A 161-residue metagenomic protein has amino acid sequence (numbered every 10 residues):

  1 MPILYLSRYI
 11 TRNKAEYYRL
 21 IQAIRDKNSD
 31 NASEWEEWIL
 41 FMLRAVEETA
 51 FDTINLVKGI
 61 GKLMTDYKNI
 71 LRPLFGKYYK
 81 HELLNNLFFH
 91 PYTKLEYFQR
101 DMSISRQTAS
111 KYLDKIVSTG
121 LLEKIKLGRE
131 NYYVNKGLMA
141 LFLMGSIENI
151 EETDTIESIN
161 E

Functional and structural regions predicted by a protein language model:
M1-L56: Phosphate/pyrophosphate-binding active-site loops
I54-L84: Short alpha-helical segments that sit at the start of domains
G76-K77, K124-I150: Short, cationic-aromatic polyanion-contact patches
K80-L84, F89-M102: Short acidic, hydrophobic short linear motifs in intrinsically disordered regions
L87, A109, L113-T119, Y133: Basic amphipathic alpha-helical segments that dock to polyanions
Y92-T93, T119, E130: Active-site lining segments that contact anionic ligands and/or coordinate catalytic metals
S105-R106: Short coil turns linking two alpha-helices in DNA-binding domains
S146-E161: Long, low-complexity, charge-rich intrinsically disordered regions
